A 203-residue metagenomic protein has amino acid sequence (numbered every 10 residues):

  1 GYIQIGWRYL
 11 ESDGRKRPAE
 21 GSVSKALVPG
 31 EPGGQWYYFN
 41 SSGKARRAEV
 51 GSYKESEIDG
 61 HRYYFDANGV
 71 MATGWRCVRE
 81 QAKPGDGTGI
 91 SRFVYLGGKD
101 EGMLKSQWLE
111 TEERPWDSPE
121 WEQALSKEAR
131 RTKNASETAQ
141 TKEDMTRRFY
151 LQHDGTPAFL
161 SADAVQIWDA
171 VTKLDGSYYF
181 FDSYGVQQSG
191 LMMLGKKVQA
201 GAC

Functional and structural regions predicted by a protein language model:
G1-C203: Extracellular adhesion/carbohydrate-binding repeat motifs centered on closely spaced tryptophans
